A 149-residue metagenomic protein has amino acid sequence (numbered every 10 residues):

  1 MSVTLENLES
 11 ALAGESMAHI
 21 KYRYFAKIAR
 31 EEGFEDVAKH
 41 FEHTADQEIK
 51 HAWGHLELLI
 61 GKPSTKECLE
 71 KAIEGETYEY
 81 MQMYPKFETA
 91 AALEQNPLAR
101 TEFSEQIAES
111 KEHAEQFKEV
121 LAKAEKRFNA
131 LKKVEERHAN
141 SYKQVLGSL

Functional and structural regions predicted by a protein language model:
M1-L149: Non-heme di-metal
